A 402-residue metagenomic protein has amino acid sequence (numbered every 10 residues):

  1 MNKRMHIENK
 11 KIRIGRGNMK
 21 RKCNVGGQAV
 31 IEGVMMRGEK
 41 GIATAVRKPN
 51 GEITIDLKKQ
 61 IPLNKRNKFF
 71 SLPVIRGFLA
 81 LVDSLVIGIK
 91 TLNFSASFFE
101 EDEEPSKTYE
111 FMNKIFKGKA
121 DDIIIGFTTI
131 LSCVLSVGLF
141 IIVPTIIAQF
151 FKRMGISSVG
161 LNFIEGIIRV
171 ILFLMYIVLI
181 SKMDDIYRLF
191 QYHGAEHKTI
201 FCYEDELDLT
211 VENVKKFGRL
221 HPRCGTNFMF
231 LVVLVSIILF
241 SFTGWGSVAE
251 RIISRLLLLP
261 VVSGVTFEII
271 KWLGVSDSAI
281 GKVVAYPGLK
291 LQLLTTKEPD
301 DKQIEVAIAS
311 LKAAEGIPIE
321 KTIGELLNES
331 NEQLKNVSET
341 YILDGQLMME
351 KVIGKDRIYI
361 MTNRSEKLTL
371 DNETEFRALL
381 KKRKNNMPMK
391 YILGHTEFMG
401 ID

Functional and structural regions predicted by a protein language model:
N9-E100, E104: Divalent-cation
G15-G26, V30, V34-M36, T44 (+5 more regions): Polar-ligand-bearing catalytic/cofactor-coordination segments of membrane-embedded or membrane-tethered inner-membrane
M19-N24, A29-V30, N64-S71, Y109-I125 (+1 more regions): Cytosolic juxtamembrane amphipathic/interface segments immediately preceding and feeding into a transmembrane helix
F69-F94, E165-F190, S263-V275: Hydrophobic alpha-helical membrane-embedded segments
F94, S132-S157, V232-L256, S263 (+1 more regions): Juxtamembrane "helix exit" motif at the C-terminal ends of alpha-helical transmembrane segments in multi-pass membrane
K107-K119, I146-I164, G244-I253, W272-K282 (+1 more regions): Membrane interface segments of multi-pass transport proteins and intramembrane proteases
E320-I353, I358-M361, E366: Non-catalytic accessory regions of SAM-dependent methyltransferases
K351-D402: Conserved AdoMet
